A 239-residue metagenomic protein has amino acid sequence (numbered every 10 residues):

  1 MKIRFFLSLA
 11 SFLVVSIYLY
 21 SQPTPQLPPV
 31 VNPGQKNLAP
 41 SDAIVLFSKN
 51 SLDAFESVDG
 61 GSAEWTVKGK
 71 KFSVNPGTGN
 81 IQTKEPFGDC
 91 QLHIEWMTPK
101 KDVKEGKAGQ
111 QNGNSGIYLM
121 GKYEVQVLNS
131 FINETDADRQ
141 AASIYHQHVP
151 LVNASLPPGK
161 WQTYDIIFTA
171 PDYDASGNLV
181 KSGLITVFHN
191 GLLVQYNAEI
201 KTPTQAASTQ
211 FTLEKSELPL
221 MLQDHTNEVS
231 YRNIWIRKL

Functional and structural regions predicted by a protein language model:
M1-Q22: Bacterial Sec-dependent N-terminal signal peptides
Y20-L239: Carbohydrate-interacting regions of secretory-pathway proteins
